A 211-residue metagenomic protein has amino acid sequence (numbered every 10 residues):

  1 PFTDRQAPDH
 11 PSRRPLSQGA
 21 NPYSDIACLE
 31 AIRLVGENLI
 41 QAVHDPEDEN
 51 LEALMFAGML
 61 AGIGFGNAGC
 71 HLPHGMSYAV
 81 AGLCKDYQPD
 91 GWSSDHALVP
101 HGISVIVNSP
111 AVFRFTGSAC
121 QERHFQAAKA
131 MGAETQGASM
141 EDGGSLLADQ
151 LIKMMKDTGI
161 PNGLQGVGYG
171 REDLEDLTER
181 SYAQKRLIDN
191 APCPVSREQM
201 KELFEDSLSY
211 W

Functional and structural regions predicted by a protein language model:
P1-S17: Acidic, proline/serine/threonine- and glycine-rich low-complexity intrinsically disordered segments
T3, D95-L98, G159, S207: A broad "ordered helical/assembly scaffold" signature
Q6, L16, P100, D173 (+1 more regions): General structural signal for secondary-structure boundaries
R14-S145, D149-Q150: Active-site segments that bind and position negatively charged phosphate/pyrophosphate groups
H124, A128-W211: C-terminal charged capping/lid subdomain of soluble metabolic enzymes
